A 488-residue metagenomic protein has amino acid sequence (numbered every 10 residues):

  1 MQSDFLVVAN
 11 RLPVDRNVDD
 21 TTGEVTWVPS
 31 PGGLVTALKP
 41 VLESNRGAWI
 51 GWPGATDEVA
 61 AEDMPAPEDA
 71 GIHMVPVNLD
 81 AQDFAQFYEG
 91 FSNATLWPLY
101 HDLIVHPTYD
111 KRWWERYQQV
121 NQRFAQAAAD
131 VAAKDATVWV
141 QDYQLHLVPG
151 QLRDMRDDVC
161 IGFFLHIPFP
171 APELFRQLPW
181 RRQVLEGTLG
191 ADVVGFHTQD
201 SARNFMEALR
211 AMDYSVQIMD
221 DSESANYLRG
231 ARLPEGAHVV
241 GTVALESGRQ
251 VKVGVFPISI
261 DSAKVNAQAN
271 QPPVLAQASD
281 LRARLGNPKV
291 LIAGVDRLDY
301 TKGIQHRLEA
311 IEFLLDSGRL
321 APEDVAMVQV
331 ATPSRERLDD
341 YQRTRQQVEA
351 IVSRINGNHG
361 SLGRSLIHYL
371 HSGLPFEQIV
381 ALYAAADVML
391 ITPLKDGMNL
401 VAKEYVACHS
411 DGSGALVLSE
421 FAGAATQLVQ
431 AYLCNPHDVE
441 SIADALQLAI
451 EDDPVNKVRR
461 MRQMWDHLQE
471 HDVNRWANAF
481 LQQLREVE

Functional and structural regions predicted by a protein language model:
M1-E488: Catalytic cores of carbohydrate-active enzymes across secretory and cytosolic contexts
